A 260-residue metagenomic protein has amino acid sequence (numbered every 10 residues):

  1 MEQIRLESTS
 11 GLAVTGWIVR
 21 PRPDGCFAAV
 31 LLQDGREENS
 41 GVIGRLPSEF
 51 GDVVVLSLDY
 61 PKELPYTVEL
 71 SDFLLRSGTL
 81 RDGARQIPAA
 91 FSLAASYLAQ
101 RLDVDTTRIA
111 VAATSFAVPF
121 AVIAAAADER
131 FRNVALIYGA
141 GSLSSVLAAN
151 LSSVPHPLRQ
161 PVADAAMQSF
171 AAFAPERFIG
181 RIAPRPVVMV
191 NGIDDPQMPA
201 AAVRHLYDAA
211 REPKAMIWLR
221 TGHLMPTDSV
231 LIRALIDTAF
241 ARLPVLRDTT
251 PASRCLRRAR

Functional and structural regions predicted by a protein language model:
M1-D24: N-terminal cap/lid segment of alpha/beta-hydrolase-fold proteins
G16-W17, C26-G35: Short beta-strand element of the alpha/beta-hydrolase
S40-A89, L147-N150: Cap/lid segment of the alpha/beta-hydrolase catalytic domain
F73-S115: Gly/Ser-rich "nucleophile elbow"/oxyanion-hole loop immediately N-terminal to the catalytic nucleophile in hydrolases
F120-Q168, W218: Hydrolase active-site cap/lid region
I182-A183, V188-N191: Short beta-strand/loop motif that positions the catalytic acidic residue of the alpha/beta-hydrolase fold
P196-A202: Conserved alpha/beta-hydrolase "acid-adjacent" motif
L219-T227: Histidine-bearing beta->alpha loop at or near hydrolase active sites
